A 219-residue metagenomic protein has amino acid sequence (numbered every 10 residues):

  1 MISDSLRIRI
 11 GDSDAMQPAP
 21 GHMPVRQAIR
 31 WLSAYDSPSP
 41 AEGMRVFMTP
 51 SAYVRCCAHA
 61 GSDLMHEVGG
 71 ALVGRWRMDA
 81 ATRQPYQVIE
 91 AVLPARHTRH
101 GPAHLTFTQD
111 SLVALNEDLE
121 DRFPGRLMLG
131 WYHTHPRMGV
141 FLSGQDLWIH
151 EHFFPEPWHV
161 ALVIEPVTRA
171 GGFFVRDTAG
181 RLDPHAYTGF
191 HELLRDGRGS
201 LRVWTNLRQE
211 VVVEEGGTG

Functional and structural regions predicted by a protein language model:
M1-M128, R137-G219: Conserved beta-strand-loop surface patch within small alpha/beta domains used for substrate/adaptor or ligand engagement
